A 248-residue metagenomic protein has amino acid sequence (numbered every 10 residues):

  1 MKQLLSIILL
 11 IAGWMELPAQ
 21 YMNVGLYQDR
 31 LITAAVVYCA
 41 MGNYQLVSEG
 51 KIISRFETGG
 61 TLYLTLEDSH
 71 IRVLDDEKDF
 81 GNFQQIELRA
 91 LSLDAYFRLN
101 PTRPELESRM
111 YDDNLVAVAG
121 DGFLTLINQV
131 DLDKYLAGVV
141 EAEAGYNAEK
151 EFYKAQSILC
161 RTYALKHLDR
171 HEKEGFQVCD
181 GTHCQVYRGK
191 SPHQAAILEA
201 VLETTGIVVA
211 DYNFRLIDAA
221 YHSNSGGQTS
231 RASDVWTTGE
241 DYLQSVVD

Functional and structural regions predicted by a protein language model:
Q3-G13: Sec-dependent N-terminal signal peptides
L17-Y21: Boundary at the C-terminal end of the N-terminal hydrophobic targeting segment
M22-S54: Start-of-domain marker
Q28, G50, E77, D121 (+4 more regions): A mature extracytoplasmic/lumenal domain signature
E49-D131, T204, V209: A contiguous strand-loop segment
G122, V140-Y153: Second-shell loop/turn segments in exported
I127-A144: Residues forming anionic-ligand binding surfaces in small-molecule and nucleic-acid pockets of primarily soluble enzymes
A148-D248: Extended substrate/cofactor- or partner-recognition/assembly subdomains adjacent to catalytic sites in enzymes
